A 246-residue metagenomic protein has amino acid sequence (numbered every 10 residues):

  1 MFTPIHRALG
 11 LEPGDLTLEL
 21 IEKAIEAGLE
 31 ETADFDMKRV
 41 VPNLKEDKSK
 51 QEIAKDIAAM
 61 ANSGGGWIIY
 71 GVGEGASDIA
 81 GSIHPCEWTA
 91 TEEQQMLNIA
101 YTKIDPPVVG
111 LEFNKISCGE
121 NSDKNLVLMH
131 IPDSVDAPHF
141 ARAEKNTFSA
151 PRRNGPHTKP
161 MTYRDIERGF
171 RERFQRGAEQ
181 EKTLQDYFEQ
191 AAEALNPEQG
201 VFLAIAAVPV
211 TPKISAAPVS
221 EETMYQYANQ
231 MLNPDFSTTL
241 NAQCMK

Functional and structural regions predicted by a protein language model:
M1-G66, G73-A76, Y163-K246: Bergerat-fold GHKL/Histidine-kinase-like ATPase
L16, K48, W88-T91, F140-A141 (+2 more regions): Short coil/turn linker and secondary-structure boundary residues
L20-D47, S82-W88, I99-K103, H130-P132 (+3 more regions): Active-site ExK catalytic segment of metal-dependent nucleases
G28-E30, S63, I104-P106, N121-K124 (+2 more regions): A generic structural signal for short, non-catalytic loop/turn and secondary-structure boundary residues
D47, W67-I68, E74-I116, D123: A broadly used, surface-exposed interaction patch
S49-Q51, G71, S82-H84, N114 (+3 more regions): General "foldedness" signal
P106-Q190: Intrinsically disordered, low-complexity regulatory tails
